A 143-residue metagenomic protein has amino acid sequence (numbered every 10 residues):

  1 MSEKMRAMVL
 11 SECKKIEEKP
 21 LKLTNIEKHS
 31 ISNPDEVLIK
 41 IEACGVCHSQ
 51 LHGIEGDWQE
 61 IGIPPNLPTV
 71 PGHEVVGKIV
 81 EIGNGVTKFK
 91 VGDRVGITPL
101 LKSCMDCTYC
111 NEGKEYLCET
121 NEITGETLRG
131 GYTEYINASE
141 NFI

Functional and structural regions predicted by a protein language model:
S2-M8: Short structural boundary motif marking the start of a folded domain
E3, K19-T24, V37, V75: Short beta-strand or tight-loop elements that sit immediately N-terminal to catalytic metal-binding acidic residues
E12-K14, V80-G85, E115, E140-N141: Short loop segments at secondary-structure junctions
K14-L23, H48-S49: Short N-terminal binding/cap micro-motifs at the start of the first secondary-structure element
E27-C44, W58-T108: Glycine-rich beta-strand-centered segment in the early N-terminal region that forms part of a ligand/cofactor-binding
S49-E55: Cytochrome P450 core scaffold surrounding the K-helix E-X-X-R motif and the conserved "meander" helix-loop region
K102-I143: NAD(P)H dinucleotide-binding glycine-rich loop of Rossmann-like/cofactor-binding domains, especially the beta1-alpha1
